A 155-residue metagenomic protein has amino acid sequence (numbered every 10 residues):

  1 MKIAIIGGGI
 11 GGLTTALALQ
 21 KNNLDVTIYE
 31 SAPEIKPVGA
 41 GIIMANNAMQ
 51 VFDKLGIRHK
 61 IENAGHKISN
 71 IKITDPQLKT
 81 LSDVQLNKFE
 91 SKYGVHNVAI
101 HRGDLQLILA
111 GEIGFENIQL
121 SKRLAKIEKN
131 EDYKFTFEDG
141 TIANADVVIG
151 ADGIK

Functional and structural regions predicted by a protein language model:
M1-G11: Beta1/beta-strand and adjacent pyrophosphate-binding region of the FAD-binding site in flavoprotein oxidoreductases
I3, Q20, A45-K155: Conserved N-terminal helical subregion
I5, I28, P37, M44 (+1 more regions): Conserved SAM-binding loop
I10, I42-I43: PG/GG-rich flexible active-site loop of Rossmann-like NAD(P)H-dependent oxidoreductases, especially the SDR superfamily
G11, E34, K155: Conserved Rossmann-like nucleotide-cofactor binding loop
T14: Conserved SAM/SAH-binding loop-helix junction of Class I S-adenosyl-L-methionine-dependent methyltransferases
Q20-A40: Glycine-rich FAD pyrophosphate-binding loop
